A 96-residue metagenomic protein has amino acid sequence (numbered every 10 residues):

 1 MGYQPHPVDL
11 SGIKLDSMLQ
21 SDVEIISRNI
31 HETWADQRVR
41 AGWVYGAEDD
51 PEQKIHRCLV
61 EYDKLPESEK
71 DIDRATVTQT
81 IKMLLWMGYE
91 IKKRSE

Functional and structural regions predicted by a protein language model:
M1-E96: Alpha-helical propensity feature that highlights long, continuous alpha-helices across diverse contexts
